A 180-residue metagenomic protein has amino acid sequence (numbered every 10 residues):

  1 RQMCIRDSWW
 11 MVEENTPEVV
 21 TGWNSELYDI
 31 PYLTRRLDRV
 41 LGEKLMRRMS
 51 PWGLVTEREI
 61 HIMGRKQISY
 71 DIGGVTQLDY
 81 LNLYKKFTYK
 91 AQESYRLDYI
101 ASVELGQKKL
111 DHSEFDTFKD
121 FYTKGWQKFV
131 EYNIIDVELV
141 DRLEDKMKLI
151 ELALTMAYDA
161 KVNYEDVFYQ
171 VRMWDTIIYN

Functional and structural regions predicted by a protein language model:
M3-I5: Short, small-residue-biased leader/transition segments that mark boundaries at the very start of proteins
P17-S25: Short glycine-rich phosphate-binding loop at a beta-alpha junction
N24-S25, I30-R36: A short acidic (Asp/Glu
I30, K44-V137: Active-site-proximal helix-loop-helix substrate-binding element of RNase H-like nuclease domains
T34-K44, A157-Y158, V171-M173: Short secondary-structure boundary/capping segments
K119-N180: Common nucleic-acid-contacting/processivity interface regions adjacent to the catalytic cores of nucleic-acid enzymes
